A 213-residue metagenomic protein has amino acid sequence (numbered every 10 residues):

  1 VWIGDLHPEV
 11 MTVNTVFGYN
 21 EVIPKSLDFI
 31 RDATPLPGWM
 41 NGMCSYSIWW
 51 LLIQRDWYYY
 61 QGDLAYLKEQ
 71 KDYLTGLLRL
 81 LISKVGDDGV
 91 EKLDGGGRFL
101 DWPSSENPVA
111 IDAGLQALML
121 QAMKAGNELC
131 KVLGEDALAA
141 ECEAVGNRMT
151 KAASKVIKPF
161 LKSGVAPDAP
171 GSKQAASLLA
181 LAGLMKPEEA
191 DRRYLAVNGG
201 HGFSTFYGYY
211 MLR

Functional and structural regions predicted by a protein language model:
W2-R213: Active-site core of glycosidic bond-cleaving carbohydrate-active enzymes
